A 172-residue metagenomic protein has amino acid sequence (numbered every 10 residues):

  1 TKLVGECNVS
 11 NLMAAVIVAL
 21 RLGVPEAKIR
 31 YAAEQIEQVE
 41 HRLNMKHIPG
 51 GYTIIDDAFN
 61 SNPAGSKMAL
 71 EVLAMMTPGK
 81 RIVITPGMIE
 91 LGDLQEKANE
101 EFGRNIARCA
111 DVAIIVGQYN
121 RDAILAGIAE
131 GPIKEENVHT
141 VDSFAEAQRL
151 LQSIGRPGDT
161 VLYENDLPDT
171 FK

Functional and structural regions predicted by a protein language model:
V4-C7, M13-K172: ATP-dependent carboxylate-amine ligase
